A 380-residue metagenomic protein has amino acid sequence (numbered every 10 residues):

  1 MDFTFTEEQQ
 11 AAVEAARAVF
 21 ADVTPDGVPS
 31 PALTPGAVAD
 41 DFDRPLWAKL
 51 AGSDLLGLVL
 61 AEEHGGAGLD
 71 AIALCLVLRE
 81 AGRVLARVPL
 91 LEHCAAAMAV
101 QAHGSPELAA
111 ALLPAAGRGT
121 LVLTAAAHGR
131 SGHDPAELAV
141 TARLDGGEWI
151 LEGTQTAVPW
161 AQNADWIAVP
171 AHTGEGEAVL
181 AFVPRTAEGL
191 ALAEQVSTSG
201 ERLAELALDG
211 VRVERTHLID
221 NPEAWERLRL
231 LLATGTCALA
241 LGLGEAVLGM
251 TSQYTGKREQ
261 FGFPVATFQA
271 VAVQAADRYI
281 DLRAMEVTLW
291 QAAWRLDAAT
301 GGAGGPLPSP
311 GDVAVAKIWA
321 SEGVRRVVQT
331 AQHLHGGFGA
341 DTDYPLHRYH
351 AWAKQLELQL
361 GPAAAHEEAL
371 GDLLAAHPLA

Functional and structural regions predicted by a protein language model:
M1-R87, D372-A380: Amphipathic, small/basic residue-rich leader segments at the start of a protein or domain
D2, V13, A95, G337-A380: Glycine-rich phosphate/cofactor-binding loops in nucleotide/flavin-utilizing enzymes
D2-E7, A12-E14, R83, L190-R283: Glycine-rich beta->alpha junctions and the first turn(s) of the following alpha-helix
T24-V38, S252, Q260-F263, Y279-W319 (+2 more regions): C-terminal helix-coil-helix/basic helical segment that borders enzyme active sites and/or dimer interfaces and provides
R87-E107: N-terminal glycine-rich flavin-associated loop
R118-R130: A short, Trp-centered hydrophobic/proline-enriched beta-strand micro-motif
A126, T154-L190: A short core secondary-structure module
V140-R143: A structural signal for short hydrophobic beta-strand segments in well-ordered beta-sheet cores
